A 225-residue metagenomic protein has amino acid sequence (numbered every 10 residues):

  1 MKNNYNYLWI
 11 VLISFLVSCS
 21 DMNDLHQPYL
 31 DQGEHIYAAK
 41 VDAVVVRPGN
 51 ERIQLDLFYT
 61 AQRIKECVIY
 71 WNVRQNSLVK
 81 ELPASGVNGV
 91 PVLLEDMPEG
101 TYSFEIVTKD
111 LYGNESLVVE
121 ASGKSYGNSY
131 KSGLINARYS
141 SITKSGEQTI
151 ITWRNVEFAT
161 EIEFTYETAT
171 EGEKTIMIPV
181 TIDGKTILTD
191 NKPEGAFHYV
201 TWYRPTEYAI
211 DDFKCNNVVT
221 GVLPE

Functional and structural regions predicted by a protein language model:
N3-I10: Sec-dependent signal peptide recognition, specifically the positively charged N-region followed immediately by
V11, G33-I36, G89: Short, functionally important structural connectors and interaction interfaces within domains
F15-S18: C-terminal motif of bacterial Sec signal peptides marking the signal peptidase cleavage site
S20-R63, N114-F158, I210-E225: Pro/Thr/Ser/Gly-rich low-complexity, intrinsically disordered linker/stalk tracts
V46, F58, E66-G100, E163-E194: Recognizes extended acidic, P/S/T-rich segments that occur within or adjacent to Ig-like beta-sandwich modules
D56-F58, Y70, V107, T152-R154 (+1 more regions): Residue-level recognition of well-ordered beta-strand positions that form the cores of beta-sheet-rich folds across
V92-V119, I187-G221: Beta-strand-rich modules
V118-S122, I135-Y199, Y203-P205: Extended alpha-helical scaffolding regions
